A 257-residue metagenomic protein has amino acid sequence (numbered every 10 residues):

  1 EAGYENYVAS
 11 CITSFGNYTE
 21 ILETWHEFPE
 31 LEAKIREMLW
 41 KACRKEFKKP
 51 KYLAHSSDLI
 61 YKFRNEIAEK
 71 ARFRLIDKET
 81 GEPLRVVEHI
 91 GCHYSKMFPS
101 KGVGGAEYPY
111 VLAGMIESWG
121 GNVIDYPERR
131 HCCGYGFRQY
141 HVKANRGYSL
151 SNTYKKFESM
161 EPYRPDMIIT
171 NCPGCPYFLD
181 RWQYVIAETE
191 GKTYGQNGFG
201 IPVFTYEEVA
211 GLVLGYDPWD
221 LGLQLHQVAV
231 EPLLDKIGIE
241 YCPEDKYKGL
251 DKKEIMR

Functional and structural regions predicted by a protein language model:
E1-R257: Iron-sulfur cluster-binding electron-transfer modules in prokaryotic oxidoreductases
